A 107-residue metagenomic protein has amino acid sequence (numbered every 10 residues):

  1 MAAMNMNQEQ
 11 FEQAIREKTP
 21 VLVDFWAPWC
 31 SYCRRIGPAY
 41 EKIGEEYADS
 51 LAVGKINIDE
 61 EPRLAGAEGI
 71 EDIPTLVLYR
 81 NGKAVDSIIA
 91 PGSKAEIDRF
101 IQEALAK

Functional and structural regions predicted by a protein language model:
A2, W26, A52-G54: Conserved Rossmann-like nucleotide-binding pocket used by diverse enzymes that bind dinucleotide cofactors
A3-P20: A short beta-strand-turn-helix
T19, W26-W29, D72: Short pre-active-site segment immediately N-terminal to redox-active cysteine/selenocysteine motifs in thiol-based
L22-V23, V53, L76: Hydrophobic beta-strand anchors of alpha/beta hydrolase catalytic cores
C30-C33, L76: The canonical Cys-X-X-Cys-His
Y32-Y47: Typically the conserved alpha-helix immediately C-terminal to a functionally engaged Cys/Sec in thioredoxin-like
I58-A65: Structural microenvironment flanking redox-active thiols in thiol-disulfide oxidoreductases
D72, V77-K107: Non-catalytic, surface beta->alpha helical segment in thiol-disulfide oxidoreductase systems
